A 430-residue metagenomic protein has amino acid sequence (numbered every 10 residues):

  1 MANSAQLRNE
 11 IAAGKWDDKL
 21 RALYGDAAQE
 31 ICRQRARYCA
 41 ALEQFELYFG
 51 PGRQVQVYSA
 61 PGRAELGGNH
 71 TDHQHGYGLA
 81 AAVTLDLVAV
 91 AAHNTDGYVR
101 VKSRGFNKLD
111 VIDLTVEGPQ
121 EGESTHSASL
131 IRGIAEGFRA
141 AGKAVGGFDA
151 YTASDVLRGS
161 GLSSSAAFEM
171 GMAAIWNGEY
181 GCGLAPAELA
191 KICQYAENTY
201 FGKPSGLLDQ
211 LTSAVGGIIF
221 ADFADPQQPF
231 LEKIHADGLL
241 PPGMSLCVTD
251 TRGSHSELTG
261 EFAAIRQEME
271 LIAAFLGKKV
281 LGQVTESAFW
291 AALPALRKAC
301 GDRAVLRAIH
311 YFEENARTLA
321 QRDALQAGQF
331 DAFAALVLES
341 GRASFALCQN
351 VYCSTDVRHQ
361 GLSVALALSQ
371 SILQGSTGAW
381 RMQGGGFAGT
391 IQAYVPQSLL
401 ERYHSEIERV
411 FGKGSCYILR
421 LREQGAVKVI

Functional and structural regions predicted by a protein language model:
M1-R63, V88, A92-S124, F220-R381 (+1 more regions): C-terminal nucleotide
R53-Q54, H70-Y77, V116-S124, S154-L162 (+2 more regions): A short glycine/serine-rich beta->alpha loop
S59-H75, D155-M172, S376-Y394: Glycine/serine-rich anion-binding loops at beta->alpha junctions that coordinate negatively charged ligand groups
G76-D96, V215: Structural signature of FAD isoalloxazine-binding scaffolds in flavoprotein oxidoreductases
R100-K102, G147-S154, G183-Y195, A334-E339 (+1 more regions): Beta-strand segments within the central parallel beta-sheet cores of soluble alpha/beta enzyme folds
A135-L157: Glycine- and acidic-rich phosphate- and metal-coordinating loops
A140-F148, I175-I192, Q397-V410: Phosphate-handling active-site elements
S160-V248, I430: Fold-level recognition of mixed alpha/beta catalytic cores in primary-metabolism enzymes, strongest
